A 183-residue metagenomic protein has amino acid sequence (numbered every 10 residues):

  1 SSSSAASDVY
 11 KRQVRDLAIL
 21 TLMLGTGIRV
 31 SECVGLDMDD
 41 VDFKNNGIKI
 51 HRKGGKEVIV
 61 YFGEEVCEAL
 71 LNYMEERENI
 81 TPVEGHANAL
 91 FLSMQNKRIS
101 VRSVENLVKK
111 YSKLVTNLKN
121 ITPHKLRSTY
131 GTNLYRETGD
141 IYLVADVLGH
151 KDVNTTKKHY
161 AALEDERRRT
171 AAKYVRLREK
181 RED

Functional and structural regions predicted by a protein language model:
S1-A6, Y10: Single conserved hydrophobic/aromatic residue that forms the stacking wall/gate of nucleotide- or nucleobase-binding
R15-L17, V101, E105, R127-S128: Short, leucine-enriched amphipathic alpha-helices that occur as contiguous helical runs
T21, G25, T116, R127-H150: C-terminal catalytic core of tyrosine-transesterase DNA break-rejoin enzymes
T26, S31, G35-A69: Conserved tyrosine-mediated DNA breakage-rejoining catalytic core shared by Y-recombinases
V41-F43, S100, L118-N120, G139-H159 (+2 more regions): Short, polar N-cap/turn motifs at the start of nucleic acid-interacting alpha helices
G63-L118: Active-site/catalytic core of tyrosine-dependent DNA strand-transfer enzymes
R167-K173: Short, Lys/Arg-enriched C-terminal cap helix and immediately downstream tail that follows
V175-D183: C-terminal secondary-structure termini that scaffold catalytic or DNA-interacting sites
